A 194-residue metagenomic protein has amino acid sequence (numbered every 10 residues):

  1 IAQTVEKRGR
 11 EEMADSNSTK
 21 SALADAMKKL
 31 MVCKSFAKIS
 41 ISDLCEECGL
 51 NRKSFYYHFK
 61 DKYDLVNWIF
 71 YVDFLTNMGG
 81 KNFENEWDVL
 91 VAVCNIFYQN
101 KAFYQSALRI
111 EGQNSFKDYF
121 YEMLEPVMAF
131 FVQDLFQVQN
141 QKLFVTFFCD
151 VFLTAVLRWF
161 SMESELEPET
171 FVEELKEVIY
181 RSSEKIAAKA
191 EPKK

Functional and structural regions predicted by a protein language model:
E6, R158-K194: C-terminal peripheral helix-coil segments that are non-catalytic and often amphipathic
E6-R10, L44-V66, I96-Q99, F103-A107 (+2 more regions): Basic/polar phosphate-binding segments, predominantly the helix-turn-helix DNA-binding elements of transcriptional
G9-A22: Short, Lys/Arg-enriched anionic-surface-contact patches
E12, E86, R109, Q113 (+2 more regions): Residue-level recognition of alpha-helical structural elements
K20-K28, V32, A37-I41, E46-G49 (+4 more regions): An amphipathic alpha-helix adjacent to DNA-recognition modules
M27, M31, I69, D73 (+4 more regions): Hydrophobic recognition helices of helix-based DNA-binding modules
A92, E111-D150, T154, Y180 (+1 more regions): Amphipathic alpha-helical packing segments from all-alpha helical-bundle domains
